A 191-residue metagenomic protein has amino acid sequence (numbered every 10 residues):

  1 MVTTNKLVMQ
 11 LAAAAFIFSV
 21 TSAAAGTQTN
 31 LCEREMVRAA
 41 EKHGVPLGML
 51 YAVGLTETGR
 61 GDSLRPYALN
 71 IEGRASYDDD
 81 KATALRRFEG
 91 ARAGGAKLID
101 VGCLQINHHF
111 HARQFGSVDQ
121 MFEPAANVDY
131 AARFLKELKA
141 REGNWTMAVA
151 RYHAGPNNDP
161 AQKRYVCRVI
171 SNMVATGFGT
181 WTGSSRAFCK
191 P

Functional and structural regions predicted by a protein language model:
V2-L11: Bacterial N-terminal signal peptides that target proteins for export
Q10-S19: Bacterial N-terminal signal peptides
G26-P191: Catalytic glycan-binding domains that act on GlcNAc-containing polysaccharides
